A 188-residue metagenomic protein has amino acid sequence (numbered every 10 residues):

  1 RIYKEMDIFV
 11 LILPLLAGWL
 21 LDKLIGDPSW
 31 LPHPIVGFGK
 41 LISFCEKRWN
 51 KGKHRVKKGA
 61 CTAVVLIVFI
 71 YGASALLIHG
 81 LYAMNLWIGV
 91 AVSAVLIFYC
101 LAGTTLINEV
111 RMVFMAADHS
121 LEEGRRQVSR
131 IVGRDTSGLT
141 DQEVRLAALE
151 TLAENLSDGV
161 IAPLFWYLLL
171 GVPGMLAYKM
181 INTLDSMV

Functional and structural regions predicted by a protein language model:
Y3-A177, I181, V188: Hydrophobic alpha-helical transmembrane segments
